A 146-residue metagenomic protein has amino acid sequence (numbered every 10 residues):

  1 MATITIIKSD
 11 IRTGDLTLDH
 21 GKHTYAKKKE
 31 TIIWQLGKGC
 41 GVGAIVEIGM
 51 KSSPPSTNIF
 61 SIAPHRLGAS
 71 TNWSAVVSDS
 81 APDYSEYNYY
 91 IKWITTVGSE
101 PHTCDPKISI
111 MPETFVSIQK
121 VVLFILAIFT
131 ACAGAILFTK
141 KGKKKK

Functional and structural regions predicted by a protein language model:
M1-T13, T96-I128: Extracytoplasmic/periplasmic copper-protein system
M1-T31: N-terminal edge beta-strand
G21-T24, S61-H65: Beta-strand-rich interaction surfaces with strong enrichment in secreted/lumenal proteins
T31-K38: Short edge beta-strand/loop segments characteristic of extracellular beta-sandwich folds
K38-C40, A81: Short, acidic/polar linear motifs in exposed loop/turn regions
V42-I59: Change to "...patches in solvent-exposed regions of secreted, membrane-anchored, or virion-exposed structural
P64-V116: Extracellular/periplasmic metallocenter environments
A133-K146: C-terminal membrane-anchoring or membrane-association module
